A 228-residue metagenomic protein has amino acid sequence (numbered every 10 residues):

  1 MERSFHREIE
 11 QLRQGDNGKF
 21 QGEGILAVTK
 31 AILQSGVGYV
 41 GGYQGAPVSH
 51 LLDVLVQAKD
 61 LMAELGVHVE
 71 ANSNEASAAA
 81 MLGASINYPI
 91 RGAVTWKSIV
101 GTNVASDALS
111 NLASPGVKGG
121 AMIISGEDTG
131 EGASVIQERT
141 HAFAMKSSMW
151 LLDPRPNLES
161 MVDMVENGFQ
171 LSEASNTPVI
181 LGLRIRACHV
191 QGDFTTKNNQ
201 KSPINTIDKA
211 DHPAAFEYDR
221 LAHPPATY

Functional and structural regions predicted by a protein language model:
M1-I25, R155-Y228: Flexible, low-complexity linker and terminal segments
E2-D16, I32-G36, V56-L65, P89-G92 (+3 more regions): Gly-rich Lys/Arg/Thr-decorated short loops/hinges at beta-loop-alpha junctions or inter-strand turns that position
E2-H6, Q14, G22-T29, L52 (+2 more regions): Membrane-targeting and insertion segments and their boundary/processing signals
E8-G42, V100, V104-A105: Helix-rich catalytic cores of soluble enzyme domains
I9, I25, I32, M62 (+8 more regions): Weak global preference for isoleucine
Y39, A46-E173: Thiamine diphosphate
G41, G45, G101, T196 (+1 more regions): Intrinsically disordered, low-complexity regions enriched in small/polar residues
